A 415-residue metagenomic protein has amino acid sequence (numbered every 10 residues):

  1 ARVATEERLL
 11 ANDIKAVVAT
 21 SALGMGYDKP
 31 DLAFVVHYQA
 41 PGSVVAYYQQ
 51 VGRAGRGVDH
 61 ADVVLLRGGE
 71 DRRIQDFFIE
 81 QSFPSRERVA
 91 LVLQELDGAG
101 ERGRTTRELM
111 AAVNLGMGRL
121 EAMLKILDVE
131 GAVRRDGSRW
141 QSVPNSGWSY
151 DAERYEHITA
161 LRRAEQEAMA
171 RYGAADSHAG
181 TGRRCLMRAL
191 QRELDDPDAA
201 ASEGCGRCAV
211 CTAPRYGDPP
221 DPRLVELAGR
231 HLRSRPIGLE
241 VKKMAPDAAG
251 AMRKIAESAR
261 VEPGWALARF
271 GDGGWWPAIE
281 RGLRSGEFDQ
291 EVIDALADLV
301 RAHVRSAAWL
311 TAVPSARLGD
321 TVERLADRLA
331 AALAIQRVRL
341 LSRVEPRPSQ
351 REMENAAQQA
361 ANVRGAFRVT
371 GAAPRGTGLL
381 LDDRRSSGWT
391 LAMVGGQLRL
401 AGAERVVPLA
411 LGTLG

Functional and structural regions predicted by a protein language model:
A1-L96, E101, R107, V133-W140: Helicase motor core with emphasis on the C-terminal RecA-like subdomain
D13-K15, A307, R375, A403: Short, high-confidence coil segments that cap the C-terminus of an alpha-helix and link into the following beta-strand
D62, Q336-R337, T377, E404-V407: Residues at the starts of beta-strands that form the adenosine-phosphate
P84-M244: C-terminal accessory/connector segments of nucleic-acid motor ATPases
T212, L227-P236, A392-G415: PRPP-dependent phosphoribosyltransferase catalytic core
L224-W309, L318-G319, E323-D327, A331-A334 (+2 more regions): Active-site-facing substrate-recognition patch
T377-R384: Conserved Lys-Pro-Asp/Glu-containing loop-to-beta segment of HAD-superfamily phosphomonoesterases, centered on
R384-A392: Acidic, divalent-metal-coordinating active-site segment for phosphoryl/phosphodiester hydrolysis, typified by short
